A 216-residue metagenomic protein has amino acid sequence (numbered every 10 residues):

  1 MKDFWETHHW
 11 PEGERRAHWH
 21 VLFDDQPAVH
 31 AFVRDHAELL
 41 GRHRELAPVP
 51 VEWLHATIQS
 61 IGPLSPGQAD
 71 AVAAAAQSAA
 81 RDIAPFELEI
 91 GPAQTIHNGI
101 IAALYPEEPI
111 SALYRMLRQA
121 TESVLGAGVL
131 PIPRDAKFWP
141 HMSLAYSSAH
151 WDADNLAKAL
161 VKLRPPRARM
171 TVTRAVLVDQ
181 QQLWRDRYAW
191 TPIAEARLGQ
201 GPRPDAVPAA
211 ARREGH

Functional and structural regions predicted by a protein language model:
M1-H216: Histidine-dependent nucleotide/RNA phosphoesterase domain, centered on the 2H-phosphoesterase fold with its duplicated
